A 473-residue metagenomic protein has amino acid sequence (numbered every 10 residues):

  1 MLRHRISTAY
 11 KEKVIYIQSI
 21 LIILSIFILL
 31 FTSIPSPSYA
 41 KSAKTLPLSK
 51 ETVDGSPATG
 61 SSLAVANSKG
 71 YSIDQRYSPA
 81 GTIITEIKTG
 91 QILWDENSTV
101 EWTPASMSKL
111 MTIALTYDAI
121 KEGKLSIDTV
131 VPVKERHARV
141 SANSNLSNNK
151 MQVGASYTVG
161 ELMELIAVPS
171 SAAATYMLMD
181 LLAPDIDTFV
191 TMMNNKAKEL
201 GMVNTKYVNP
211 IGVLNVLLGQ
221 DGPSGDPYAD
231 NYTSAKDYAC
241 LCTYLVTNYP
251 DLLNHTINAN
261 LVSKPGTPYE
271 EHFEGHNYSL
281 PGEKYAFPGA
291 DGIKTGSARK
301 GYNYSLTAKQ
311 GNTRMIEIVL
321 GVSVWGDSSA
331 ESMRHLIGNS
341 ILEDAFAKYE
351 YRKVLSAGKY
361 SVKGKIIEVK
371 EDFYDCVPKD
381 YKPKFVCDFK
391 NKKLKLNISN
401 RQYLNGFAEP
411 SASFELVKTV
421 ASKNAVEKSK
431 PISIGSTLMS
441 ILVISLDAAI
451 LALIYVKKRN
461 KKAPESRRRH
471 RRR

Functional and structural regions predicted by a protein language model:
M1-V14: N-terminal secretory signal peptides that target proteins for export/translocation
K11-V14, Q18, I432: Membrane-interface helix-boundary signature
Y16-P37, L438-K458: Sec-dependent N-terminal signal peptides of Gram-positive bacterial secreted proteins and lipoproteins
A40-K236, V246: Active-site-adjacent loops and short helices of periplasmic peptidoglycan-processing enzymes
G219-V443, L451-K462: Domain-terminus/edge residues, biased toward the C-terminal soluble/receptor-binding domains of extracytoplasmic
K461-R473: Cytoplasmic C-terminal tails of single-pass
